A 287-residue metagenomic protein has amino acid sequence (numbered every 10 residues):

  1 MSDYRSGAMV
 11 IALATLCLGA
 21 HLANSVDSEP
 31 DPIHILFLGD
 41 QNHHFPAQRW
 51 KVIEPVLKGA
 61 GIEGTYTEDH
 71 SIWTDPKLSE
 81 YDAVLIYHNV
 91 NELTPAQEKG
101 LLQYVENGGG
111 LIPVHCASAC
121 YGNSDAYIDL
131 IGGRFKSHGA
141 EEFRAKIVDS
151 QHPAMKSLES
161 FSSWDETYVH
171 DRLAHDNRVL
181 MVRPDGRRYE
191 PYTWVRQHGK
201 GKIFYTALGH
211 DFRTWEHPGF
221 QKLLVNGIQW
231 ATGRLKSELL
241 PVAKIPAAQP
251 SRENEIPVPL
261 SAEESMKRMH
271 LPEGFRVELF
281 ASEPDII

Functional and structural regions predicted by a protein language model:
M1-Y4: N-terminal secretory signal peptides that target proteins for export/translocation
A8-A20: Bacterial N-terminal signal peptides
V26-Y81, K236, P241-V258: Aromatic-Pro/Gly-enriched surface loop or interdomain linker that acts as a lid/target-recognition segment
D31, V114-Y189, E238-P250: An acidic, glycine-rich "communication" segment
H34-D40, L78-G122, K200: Short alpha-beta junction capping motif
Q41-H44, H70-I72, N89-L93, L111 (+4 more regions): Solvent-exposed loop/turn segments at secondary-structure junctions within structured extracellular/periplasmic domains
A47-W50, G59, D171-L240: A glycine-centered loop/beta-turn motif at secondary-structure junctions
V56, E80, P246-I287: Beta-propeller domains with acidic blade repeats across secreted/periplasmic ectodomains and cytosolic WD/CNH propellers
